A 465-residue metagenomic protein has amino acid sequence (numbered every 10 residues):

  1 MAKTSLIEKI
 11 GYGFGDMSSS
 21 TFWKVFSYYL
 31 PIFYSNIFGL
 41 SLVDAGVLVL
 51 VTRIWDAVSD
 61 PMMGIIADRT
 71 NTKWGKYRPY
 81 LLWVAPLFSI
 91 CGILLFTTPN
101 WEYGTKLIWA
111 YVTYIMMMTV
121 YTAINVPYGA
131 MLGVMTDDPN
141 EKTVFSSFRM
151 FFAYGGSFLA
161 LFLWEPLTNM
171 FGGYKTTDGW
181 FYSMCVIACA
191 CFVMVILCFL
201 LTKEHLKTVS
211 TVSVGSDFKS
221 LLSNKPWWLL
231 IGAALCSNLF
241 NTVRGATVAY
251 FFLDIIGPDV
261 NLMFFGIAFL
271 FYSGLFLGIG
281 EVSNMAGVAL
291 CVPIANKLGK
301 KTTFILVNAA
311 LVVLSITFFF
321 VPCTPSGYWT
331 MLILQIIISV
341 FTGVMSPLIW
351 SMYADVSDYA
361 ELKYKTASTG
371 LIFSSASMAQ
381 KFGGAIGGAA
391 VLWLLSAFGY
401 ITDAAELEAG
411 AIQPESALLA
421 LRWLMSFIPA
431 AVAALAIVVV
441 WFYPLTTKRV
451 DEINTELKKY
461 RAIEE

Functional and structural regions predicted by a protein language model:
M1-E465: Membrane-embedded alpha-helical bundles of multi-pass transporters/translocases, especially carrier/permease families
